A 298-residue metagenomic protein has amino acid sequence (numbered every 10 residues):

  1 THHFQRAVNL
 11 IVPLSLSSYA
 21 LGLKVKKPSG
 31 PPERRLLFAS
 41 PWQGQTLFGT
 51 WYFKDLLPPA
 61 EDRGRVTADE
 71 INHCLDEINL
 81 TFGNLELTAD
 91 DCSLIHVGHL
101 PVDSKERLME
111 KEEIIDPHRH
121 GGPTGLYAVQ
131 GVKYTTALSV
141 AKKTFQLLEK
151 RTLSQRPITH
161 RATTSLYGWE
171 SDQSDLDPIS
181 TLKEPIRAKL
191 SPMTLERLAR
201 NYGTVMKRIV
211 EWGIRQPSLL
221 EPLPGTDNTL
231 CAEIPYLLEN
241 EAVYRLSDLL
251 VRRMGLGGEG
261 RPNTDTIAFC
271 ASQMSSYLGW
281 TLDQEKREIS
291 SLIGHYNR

Functional and structural regions predicted by a protein language model:
T1-F48, F53-P262, T266-S275: C-terminal catalytic lobe of FAD-dependent flavoproteins
G260-D265, Y277-R298: C-terminal amphipathic alpha-helical interaction region
